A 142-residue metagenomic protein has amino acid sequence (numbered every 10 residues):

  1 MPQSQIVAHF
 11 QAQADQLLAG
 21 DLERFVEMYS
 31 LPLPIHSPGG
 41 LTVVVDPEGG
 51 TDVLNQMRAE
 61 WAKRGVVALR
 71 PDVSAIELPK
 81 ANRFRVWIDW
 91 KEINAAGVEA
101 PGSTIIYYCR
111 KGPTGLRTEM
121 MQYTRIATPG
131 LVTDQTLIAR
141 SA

Functional and structural regions predicted by a protein language model:
M1-L31, L137-A142: Short, low-complexity N-terminal intrinsically disordered segments enriched in polar/charged residues
L22-S74: A solvent-exposed, acidic/Ser-Thr-rich amphipathic alpha-helical stretch
Y29-S30, W90-E92, Q122-T124: Short beta-strand segments enriched in hydrophobic/aromatic residues within well-folded beta-rich domains
P71-I76, W90-E92, T104-K111: Hydrophobic/aromatic beta-strand elements that line small-molecule binding cavities or substrate pockets in beta-rich
K80-W90: A short hydrophobic beta-strand element
E92-A100: Short, cysteine-centered beta-strand-loop-beta hairpins and adjacent loop/turn segments enriched in charged/polar
A100-A139: Short beta-strand edge/turn micro-motifs at domain boundaries
